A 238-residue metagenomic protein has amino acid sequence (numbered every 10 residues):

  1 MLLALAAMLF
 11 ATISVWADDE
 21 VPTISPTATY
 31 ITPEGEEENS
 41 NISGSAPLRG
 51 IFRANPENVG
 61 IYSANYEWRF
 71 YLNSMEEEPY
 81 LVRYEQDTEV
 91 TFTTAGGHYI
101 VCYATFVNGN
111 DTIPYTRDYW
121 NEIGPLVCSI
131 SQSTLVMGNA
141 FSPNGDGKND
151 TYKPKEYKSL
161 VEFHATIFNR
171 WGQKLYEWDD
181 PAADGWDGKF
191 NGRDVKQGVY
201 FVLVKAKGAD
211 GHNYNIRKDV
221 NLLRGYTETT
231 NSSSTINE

Functional and structural regions predicted by a protein language model:
M1-P22: Bacterial Sec-dependent N-terminal signal peptides
W16-S43, V127-N144, N237-E238: Short, compositionally biased P/S/T/A/G/V-rich stretches that sit at domain boundaries
G50-P56, P125-E238: Short loop/turn motifs at secondary-structure boundaries
G60, N65-V90: Surface-exposed, flexible coil segments in extracellular/virion-facing regions
P79-Y99, D184-D187: Solvent-exposed segments in extracellular or luminal domains encompassing
C102-Y103, V204: Hydrophobic/tyrosine-rich beta-strand signature of extracellular beta-sandwich/beta-rich modules, prominently
T105-P114, K207-G211: Short, solvent-exposed loop/turn segments at the edges of extracellular beta-sandwich modules
D111-E122, N213-K218: Extracellular and select intracellular beta-sandwich modules with Ser/Thr-enriched, small-residue motifs on
